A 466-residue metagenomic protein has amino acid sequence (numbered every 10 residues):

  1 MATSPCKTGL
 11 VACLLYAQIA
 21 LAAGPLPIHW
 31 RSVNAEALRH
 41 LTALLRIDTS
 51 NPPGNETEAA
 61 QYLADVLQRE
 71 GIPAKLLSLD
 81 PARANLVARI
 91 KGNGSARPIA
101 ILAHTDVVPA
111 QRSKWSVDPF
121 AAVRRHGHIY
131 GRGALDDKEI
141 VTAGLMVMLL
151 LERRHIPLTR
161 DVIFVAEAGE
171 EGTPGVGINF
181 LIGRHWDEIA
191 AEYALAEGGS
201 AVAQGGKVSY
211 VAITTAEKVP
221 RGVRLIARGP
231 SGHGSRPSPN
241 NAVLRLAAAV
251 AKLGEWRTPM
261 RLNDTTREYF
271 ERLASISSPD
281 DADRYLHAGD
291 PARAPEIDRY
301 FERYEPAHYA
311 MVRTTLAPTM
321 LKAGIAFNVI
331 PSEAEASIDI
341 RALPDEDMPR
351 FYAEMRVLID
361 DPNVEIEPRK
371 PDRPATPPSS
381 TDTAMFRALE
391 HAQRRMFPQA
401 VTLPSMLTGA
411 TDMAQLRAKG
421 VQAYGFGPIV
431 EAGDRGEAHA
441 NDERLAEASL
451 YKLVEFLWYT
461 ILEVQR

Functional and structural regions predicted by a protein language model:
M1-V11: Bacterial N-terminal signal peptides that target proteins for export
C13-A23: Hydrophobic h-region of N-terminal signal peptides that target proteins for export in Gram-negative bacteria
A22-G54, Q68, P73, S113-K114 (+1 more regions): N-terminal hydrophobic or amphipathic helices/low-complexity stretches enriched in small/hydrophobic/Pro/Gly
A23-P25, A74, G199-S209, I213-A216 (+2 more regions): Metal-dependent amide/peptide-bond hydrolase catalytic core, centered on the "pita-bread" metallohydrolase fold
W30-L38, P52-A60, P81, A134-D137 (+5 more regions): Solvent-exposed, acidic/flexible segments
H40, S50-A100, P119-V123: A non-catalytic alpha/beta surface segment that caps or lines the substrate-entry region of metallo-dependent hydrolase
A96-I163: Active-site metal-coordination/substrate-binding segment of hydrolases, especially metallo-dependent peptidases
I140, A166-R221: Hydrophobic, small-residue-rich alpha-helical packing segments that form membrane-like cores
